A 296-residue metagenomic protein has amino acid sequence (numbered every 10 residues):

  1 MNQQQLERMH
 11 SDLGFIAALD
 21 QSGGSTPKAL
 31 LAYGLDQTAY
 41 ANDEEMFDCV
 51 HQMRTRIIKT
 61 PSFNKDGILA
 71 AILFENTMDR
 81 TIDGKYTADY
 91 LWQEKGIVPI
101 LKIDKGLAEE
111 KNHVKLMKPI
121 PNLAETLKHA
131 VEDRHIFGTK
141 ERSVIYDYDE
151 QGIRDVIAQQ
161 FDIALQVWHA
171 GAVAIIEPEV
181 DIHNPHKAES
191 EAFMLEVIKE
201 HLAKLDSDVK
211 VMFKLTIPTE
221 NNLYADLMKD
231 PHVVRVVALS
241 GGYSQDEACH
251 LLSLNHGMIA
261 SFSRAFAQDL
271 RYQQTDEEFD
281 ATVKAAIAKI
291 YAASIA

Functional and structural regions predicted by a protein language model:
M1-F137, I145-Y148, V197-A296: Alpha/beta catalytic barrel-like cores
T139-F213: Eukaryote-skewed repeat-based solenoidal scaffolds used as protein-protein interaction platforms, primarily
